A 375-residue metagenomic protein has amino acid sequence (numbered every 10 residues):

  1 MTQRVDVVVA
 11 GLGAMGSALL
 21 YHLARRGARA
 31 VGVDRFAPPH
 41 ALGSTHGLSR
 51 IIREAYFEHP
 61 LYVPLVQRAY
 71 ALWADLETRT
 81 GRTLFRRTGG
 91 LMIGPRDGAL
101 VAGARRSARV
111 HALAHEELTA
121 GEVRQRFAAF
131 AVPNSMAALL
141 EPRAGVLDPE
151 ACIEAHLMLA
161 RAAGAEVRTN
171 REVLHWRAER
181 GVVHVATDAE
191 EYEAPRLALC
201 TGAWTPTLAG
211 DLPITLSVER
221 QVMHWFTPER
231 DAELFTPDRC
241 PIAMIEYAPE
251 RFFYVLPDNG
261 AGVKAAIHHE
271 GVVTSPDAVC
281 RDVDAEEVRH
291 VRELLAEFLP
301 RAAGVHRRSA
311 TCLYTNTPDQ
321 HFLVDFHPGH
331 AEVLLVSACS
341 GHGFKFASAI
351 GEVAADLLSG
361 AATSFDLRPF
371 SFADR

Functional and structural regions predicted by a protein language model:
T2-G13: Beta1/beta-strand and adjacent pyrophosphate-binding region of the FAD-binding site in flavoprotein oxidoreductases
Q3-V5, H22, P328-R375: C-terminal lid/capping helical subdomain adjacent to the catalytic/cofactor pocket in oxidative enzymes
G16-S17: N-terminal Rossmann-fold NAD(P) dinucleotide-binding loop
L20-R25, G81-R86, E191-Y192, R196 (+1 more regions): Active-site substrate-recognition segment that forms the wall of the catalytic cavity or substrate channel
A24-T45: Glycine-rich FAD pyrophosphate-binding loop
S49-R126, S135-M136, F252-F253: Dinucleotide-binding Rossmann-like beta1-alpha1 core, especially the glycine-rich loop that anchors the ADP
P64, M92-V101, L139-M158, C280-E287: Short beta-strand to alpha-helix junction loop
L140-R196: Helical element adjacent to the flavin cofactor pocket in flavoenzyme catalytic cores
